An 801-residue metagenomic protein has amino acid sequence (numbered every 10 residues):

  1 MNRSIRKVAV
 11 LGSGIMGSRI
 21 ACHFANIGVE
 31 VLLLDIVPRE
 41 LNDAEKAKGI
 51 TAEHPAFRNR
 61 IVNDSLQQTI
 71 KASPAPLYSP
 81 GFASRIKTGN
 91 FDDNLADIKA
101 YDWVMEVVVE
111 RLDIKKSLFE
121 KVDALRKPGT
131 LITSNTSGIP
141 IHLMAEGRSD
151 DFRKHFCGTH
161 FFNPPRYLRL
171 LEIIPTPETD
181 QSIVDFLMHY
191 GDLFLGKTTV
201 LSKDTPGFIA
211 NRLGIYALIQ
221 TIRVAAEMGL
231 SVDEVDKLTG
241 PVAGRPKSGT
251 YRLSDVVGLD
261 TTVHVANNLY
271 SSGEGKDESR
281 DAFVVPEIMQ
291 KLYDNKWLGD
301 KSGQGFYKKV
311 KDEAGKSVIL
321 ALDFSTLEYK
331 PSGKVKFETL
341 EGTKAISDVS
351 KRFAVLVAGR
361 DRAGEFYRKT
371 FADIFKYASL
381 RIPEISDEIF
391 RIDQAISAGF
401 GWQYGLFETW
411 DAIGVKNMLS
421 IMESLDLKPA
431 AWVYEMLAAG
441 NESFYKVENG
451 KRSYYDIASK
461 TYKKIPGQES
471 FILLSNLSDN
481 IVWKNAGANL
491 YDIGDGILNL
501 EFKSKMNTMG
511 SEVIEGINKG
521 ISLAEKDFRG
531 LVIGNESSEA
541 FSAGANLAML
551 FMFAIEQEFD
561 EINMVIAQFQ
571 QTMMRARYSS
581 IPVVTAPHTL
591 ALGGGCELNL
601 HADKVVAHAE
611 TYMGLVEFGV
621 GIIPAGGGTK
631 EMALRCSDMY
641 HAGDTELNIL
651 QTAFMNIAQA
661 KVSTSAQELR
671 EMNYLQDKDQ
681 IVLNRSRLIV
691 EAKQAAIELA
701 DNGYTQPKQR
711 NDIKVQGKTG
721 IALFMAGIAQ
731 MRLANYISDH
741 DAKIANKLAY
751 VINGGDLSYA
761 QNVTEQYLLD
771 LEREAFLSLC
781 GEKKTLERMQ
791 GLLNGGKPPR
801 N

Functional and structural regions predicted by a protein language model:
M1-S538, A548-I581, H588-G595, L600-A602 (+3 more regions): N-terminal glycine-rich phosphate-binding loop for ADP-containing cofactors
A543-A545: Extended, composition-driven regions rather than compact fold-specific motifs
